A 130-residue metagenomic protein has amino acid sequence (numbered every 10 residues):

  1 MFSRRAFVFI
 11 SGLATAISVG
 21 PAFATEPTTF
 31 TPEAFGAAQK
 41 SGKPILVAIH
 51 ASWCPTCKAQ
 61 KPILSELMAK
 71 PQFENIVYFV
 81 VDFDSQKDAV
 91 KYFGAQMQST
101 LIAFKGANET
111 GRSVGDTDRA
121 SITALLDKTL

Functional and structural regions predicted by a protein language model:
M1-G12: N-terminal secretory signal peptides and thylakoid transit peptides that target proteins across membranes
P27-K43: A short beta-strand-turn-helix
K40-S52: Short active-site neighborhood of thiol/selenol oxidoreductases, capturing the structured segment around
K58-K70: Typically the conserved alpha-helix immediately C-terminal to a functionally engaged Cys/Sec in thioredoxin-like
F73-K87: Thiol-based oxidoreductase modules, predominantly thioredoxin-like and allied folds used for disulfide exchange
F93-I102: Structural micro-motif
K105-L130: Non-catalytic, surface beta->alpha helical segment in thiol-disulfide oxidoreductase systems
